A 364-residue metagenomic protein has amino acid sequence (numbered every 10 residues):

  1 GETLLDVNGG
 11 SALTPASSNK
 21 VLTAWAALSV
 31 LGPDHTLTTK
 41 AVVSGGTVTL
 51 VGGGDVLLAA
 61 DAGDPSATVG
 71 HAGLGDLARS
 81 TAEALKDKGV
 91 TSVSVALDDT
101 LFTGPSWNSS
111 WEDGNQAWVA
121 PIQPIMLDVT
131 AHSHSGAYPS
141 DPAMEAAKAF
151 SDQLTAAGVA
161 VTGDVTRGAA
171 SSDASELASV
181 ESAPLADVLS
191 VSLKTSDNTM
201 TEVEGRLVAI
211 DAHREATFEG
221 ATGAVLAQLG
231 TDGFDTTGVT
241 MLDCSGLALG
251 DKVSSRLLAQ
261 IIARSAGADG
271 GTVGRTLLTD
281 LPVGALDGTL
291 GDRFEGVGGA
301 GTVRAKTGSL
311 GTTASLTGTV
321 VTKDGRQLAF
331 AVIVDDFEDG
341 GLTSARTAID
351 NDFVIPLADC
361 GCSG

Functional and structural regions predicted by a protein language model:
G1-M144, L154-S190, K194-N198, I210: Active-site-adjacent loops and short helices of periplasmic peptidoglycan-processing enzymes
D6, A209-G364: Small-residue-rich helix-loop
K40, T49, S94-A96, P124-M126 (+7 more regions): Generic structural signal for residues positioned in beta-strands
A59-D61, S106, V203, L328 (+1 more regions): Generic domain-boundary/flexible-linker signal
P121, A131-T276: A small/polar active-site loop signature that marks catalytic segments
